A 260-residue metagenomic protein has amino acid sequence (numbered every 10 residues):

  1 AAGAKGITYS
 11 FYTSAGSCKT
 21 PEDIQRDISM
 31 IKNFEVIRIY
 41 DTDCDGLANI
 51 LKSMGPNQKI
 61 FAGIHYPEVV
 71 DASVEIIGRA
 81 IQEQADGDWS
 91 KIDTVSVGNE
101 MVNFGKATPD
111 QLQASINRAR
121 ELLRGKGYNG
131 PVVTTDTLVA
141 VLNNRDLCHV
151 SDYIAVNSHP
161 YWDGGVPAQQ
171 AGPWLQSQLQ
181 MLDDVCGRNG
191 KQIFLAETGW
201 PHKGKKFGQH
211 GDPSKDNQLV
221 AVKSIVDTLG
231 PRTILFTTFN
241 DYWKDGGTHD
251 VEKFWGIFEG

Functional and structural regions predicted by a protein language model:
A1, Y12, F207-N217, S224 (+1 more regions): Aromatic-rich peripheral "rim/lid" segments of glycoside hydrolase catalytic domains that contact and position glycan
A2-A80: N-terminal carbohydrate-binding/catalytic regions of secreted carbohydrate-active enzymes
K5-Y9, E35-I39, Q58-I64, D93-V97 (+4 more regions): Hydrophobic faces of well-ordered beta-strands that scaffold small-molecule active sites in alpha/beta enzyme cores
L47-S53, S73-Q82, A107-L112, T137-D152: Distinct, well-ordered alpha-helical segments
E83-T108, T135, F194: Active-site groove signature of glycoside hydrolases
D93, N99, D136-S177, F194 (+1 more regions): Aromatic- and acid-rich polysaccharide-binding/catalytic face of secreted or lumenal carbohydrate-active enzymes
L123-L142, G190-G199, R232-W243: Aromatic-lined carbohydrate-recognition surfaces of secreted/lumenal glycan-active proteins
H159-V166, R188-Q218, F239-K244: Active-site clefts of carbohydrate-active enzymes
